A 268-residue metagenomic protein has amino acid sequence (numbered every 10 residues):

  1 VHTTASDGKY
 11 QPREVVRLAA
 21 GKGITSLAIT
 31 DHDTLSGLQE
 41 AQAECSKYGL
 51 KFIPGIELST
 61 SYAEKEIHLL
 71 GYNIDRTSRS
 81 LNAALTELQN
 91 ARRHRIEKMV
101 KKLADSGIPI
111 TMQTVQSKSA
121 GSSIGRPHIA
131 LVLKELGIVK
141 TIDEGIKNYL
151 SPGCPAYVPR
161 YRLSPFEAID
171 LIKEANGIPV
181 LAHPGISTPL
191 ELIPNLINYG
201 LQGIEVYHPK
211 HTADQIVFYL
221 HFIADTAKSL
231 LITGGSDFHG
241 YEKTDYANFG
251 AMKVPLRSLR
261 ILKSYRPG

Functional and structural regions predicted by a protein language model:
V1-K65, Y149-P155, E167-N176, V180-A182 (+4 more regions): An N-terminally biased module of ancient metal coordination in phosphate/nucleic-acid-related enzymes
E44-P194, K253-Y265: Extended substrate/RNA-proximal surfaces in nucleic-acid metabolism proteins
G268: Acidic, metal/ion-coordinating pockets
